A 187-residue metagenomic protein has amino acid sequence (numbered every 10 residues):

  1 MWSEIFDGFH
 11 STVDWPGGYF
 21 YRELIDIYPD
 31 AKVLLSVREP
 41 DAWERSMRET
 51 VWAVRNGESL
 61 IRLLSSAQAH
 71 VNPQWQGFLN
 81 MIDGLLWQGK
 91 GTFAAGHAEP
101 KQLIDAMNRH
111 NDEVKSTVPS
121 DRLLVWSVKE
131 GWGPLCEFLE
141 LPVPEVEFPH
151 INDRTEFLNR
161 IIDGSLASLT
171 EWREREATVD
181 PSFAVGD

Functional and structural regions predicted by a protein language model:
M1-L24, Y28: Conserved nucleotide-sensing/catalytic segment adjacent to the nucleotide-binding pocket in NTP-handling enzymes
G18-R22, W43-E44, G131-L135: Short, well-ordered alpha-helical microsegments
R22-K32, L139-V143: Short, surface-exposed basic-aromatic patches at helix termini and helix-loop junctions that form
I27-E49, L135: Conserved phosphate-donor/acceptor-positioning beta-strand/loop module used by diverse small-molecule
L34, R38, G96-D105, K115-P134 (+1 more regions): Phosphate-binding beta-loop-alpha motif at adenosine-nucleotide cofactor sites
R45-T50, R55-N56, L139: Short aromatic-enriched loop/helix-cap "lid" or pocket-rim segments at secondary-structure transitions that line
L63-D83, L139, P144-D187: PAPS-dependent sulfotransferase catalytic core
A67-N111: A conserved mid-domain beta-alpha-beta active-site/ligand-binding segment of alpha/beta enzyme cores
